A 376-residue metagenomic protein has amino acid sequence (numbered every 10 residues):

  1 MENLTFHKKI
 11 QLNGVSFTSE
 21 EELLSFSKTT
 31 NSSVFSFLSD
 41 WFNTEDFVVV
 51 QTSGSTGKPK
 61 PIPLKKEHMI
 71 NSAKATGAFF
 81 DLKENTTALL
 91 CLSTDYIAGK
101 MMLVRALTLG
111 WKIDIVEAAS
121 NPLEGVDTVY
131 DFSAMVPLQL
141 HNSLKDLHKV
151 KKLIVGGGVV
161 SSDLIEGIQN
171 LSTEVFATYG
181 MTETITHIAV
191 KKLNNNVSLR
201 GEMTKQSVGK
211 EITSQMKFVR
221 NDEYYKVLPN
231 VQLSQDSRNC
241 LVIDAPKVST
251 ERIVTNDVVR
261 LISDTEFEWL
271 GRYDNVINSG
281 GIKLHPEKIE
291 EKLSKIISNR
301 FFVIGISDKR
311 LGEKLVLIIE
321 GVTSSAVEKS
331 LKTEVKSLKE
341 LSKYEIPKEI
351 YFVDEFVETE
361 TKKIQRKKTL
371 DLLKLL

Functional and structural regions predicted by a protein language model:
N31-Q51, E84-N85: Conserved pre-ATP/AMP-binding loop-to-beta segment of ANL
F47-K74, D81: Conserved AMP-binding A3 loop
K65-N71, T87-N142: AMP-binding/adenylate-forming
L144, H148-V197: Gly/Ser/Thr-rich phosphate-binding loop
E202-E223, Q235, S325-T333: A cross-taxon signal for low-complexity, glycine/charged-rich
V231-V254, V258-R260: AMP-binding/adenylate-forming core of the ANL superfamily
N256-E345: AMP-binding/adenylate-forming catalytic core of the ANL superfamily
V316-E320, K336-L376: Conserved C-terminal "lid"/linker of ANL adenylate-forming enzymes
